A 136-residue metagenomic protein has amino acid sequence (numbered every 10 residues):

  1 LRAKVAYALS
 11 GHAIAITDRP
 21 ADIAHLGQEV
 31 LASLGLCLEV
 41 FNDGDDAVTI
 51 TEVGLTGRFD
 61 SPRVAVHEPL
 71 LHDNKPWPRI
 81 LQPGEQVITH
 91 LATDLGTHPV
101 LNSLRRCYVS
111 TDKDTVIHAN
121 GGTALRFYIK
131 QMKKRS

Functional and structural regions predicted by a protein language model:
L1-L31: Low-complexity, acidic Ser/Thr/Pro/Gly-rich terminal tails and inter-domain linkers that flank the onset of structured
Q28-C37, I88-H90: Contiguous beta-strand segments within globular domains
L38-D45: Asparagine-centered strand-capping/turn motif at beta-strand->loop junctions
D46-G54: Short, hydrophobic/aromatic beta-strand segments
T56-P69: Short aromatic-acidic-glycine turn motif
F59-P62, N74-Q82, A124-S136: Short, surface-exposed linear segments at secondary-structure transitions and domain or protein termini
V66-R105: Short, solvent-exposed, Trp/other aromatic-anchored flexible loops in extracytoplasmic proteins
A92-R135: Terminal connector regions
